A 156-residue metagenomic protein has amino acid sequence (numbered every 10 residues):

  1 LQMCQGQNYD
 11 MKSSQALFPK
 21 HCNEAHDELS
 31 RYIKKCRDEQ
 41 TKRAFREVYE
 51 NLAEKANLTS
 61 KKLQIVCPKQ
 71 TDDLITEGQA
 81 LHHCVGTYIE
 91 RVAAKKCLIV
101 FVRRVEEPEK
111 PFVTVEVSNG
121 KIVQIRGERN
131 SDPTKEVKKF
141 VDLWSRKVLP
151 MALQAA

Functional and structural regions predicted by a protein language model:
L1-A156: Catalytic-core elements of nucleic-acid end-processing and repair enzymes
